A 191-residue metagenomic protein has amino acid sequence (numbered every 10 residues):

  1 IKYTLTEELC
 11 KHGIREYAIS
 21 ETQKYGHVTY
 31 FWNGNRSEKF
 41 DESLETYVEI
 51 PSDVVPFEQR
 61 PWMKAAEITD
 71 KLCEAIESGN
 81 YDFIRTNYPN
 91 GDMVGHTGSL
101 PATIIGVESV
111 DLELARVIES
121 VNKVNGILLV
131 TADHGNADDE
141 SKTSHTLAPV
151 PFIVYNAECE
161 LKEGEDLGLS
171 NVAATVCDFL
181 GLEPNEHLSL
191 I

Functional and structural regions predicted by a protein language model:
I1-I191: Feature captures the catalytic ectodomains and active-site-proximal regions of enzymes that hydrolyze or transfer
